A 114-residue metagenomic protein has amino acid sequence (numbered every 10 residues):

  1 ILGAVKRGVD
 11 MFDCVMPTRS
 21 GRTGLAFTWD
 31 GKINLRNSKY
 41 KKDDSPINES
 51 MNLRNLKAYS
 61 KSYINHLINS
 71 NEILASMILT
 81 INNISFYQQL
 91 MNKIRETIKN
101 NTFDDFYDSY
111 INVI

Functional and structural regions predicted by a protein language model:
I1-I47: Glycine-rich phosphate/ribose-binding loops and adjacent secondary-structure elements that form binding surfaces
S50-I114: C-terminal extensions of enzymes
